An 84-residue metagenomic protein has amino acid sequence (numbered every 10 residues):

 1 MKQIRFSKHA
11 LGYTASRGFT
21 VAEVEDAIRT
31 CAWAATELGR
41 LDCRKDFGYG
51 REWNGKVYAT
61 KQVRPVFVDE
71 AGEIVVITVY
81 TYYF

Functional and structural regions predicted by a protein language model:
M1-F84: Ribonuclease/tRNase effector modules and their secretory precursors
